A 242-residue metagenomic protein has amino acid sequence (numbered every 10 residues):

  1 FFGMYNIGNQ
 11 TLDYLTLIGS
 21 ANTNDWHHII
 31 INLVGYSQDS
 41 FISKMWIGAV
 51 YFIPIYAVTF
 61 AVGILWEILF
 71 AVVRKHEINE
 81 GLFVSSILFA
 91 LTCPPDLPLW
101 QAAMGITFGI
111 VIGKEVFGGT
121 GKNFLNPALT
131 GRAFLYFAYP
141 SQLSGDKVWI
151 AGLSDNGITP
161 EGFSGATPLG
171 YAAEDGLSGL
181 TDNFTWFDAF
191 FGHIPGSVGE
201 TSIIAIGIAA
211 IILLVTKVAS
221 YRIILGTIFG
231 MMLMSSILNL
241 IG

Functional and structural regions predicted by a protein language model:
F2, P54-E67, L82-S86, A90 (+7 more regions): Alpha-helical transmembrane segments in multi-pass membrane proteins
F2-G3, I47-I53, I206-L214, S220-T227: Catalytic cores of nucleic-acid ligases and guanylyltransferases
F2-Y56: N-terminal signal-anchor module of multipass membrane proteins
M45-T59, D96-G105, H193-I203: Structural signature of hydrophobic alpha-helical transmembrane segments
V62-K75, I110-G121, I208-V218: C-terminal ends of transmembrane helices
E77-I158: Membrane-interface helix-loop-helix junctions at boundaries between adjacent transmembrane segments
G121-G207: Long hydrophobic alpha-helical segments that form multi-pass transmembrane helix bundles in integral membrane proteins
T216-G242: Alpha-helical transmembrane segments
